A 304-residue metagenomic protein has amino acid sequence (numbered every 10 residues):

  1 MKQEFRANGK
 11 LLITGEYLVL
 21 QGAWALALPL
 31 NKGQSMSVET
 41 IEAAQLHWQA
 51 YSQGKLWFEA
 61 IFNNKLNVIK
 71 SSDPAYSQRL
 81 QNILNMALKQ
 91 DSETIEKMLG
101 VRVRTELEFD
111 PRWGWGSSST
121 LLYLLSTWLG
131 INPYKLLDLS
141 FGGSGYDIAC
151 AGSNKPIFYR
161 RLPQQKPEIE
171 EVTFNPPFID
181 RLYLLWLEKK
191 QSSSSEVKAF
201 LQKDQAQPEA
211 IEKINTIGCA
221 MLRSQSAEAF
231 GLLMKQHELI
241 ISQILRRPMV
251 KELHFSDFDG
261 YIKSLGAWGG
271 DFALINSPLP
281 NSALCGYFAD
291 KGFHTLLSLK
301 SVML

Functional and structural regions predicted by a protein language model:
K2-N8, V19, S35-K97, T105-E106 (+2 more regions): C-terminal nucleotide
A27-P29: Phosphoinositide-binding peripheral membrane targeting modules
N31-G33: Extended active-site and interfacial segments that coordinate phosphate-rich ligands in large catalytic machineries
V101: Nucleotide and nucleotide-moiety/phosphate-recognizing core
R112-Y134: DPxDG-like acidic metal-binding loop motif
